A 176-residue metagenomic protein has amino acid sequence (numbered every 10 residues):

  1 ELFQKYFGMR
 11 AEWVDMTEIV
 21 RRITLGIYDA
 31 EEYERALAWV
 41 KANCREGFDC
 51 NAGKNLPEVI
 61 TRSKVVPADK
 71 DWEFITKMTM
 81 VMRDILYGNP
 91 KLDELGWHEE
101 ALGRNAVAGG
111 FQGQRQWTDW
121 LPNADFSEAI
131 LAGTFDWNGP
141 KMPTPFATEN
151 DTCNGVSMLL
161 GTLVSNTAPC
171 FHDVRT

Functional and structural regions predicted by a protein language model:
E1-T176: An N-terminal assembly and electron-transfer interface module characteristic of large anaerobic redox and radical
